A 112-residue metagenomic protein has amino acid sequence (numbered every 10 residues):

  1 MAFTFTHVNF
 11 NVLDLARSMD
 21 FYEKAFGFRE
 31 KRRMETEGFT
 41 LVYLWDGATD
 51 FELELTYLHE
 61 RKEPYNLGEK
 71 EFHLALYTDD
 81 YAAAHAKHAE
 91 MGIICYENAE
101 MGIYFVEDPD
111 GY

Functional and structural regions predicted by a protein language model:
M1-F3, H7, K31-R33, Y43 (+1 more regions): Vicinal oxygen chelate
A2, N9-E52, F105: Core segments of cupin and vicinal oxygen chelate
F5-H7, E69-H73: Eukaryotic phosphotyrosine signaling hubs
D14-L15, T78-A82: Helix N-cap motif at beta-to-alpha junctions
G38, K70, E100: Exposed loop/turn and edge beta-strand positions of beta-sandwich/beta-sheet ligand-binding modules
F39-L41, E60-Y65: A short, acidic/glycine-rich surface segment
G47-F51, E60-K62, D80-A82: Short, charged/polar surface micro-motifs in flexible loops or helix N-caps
